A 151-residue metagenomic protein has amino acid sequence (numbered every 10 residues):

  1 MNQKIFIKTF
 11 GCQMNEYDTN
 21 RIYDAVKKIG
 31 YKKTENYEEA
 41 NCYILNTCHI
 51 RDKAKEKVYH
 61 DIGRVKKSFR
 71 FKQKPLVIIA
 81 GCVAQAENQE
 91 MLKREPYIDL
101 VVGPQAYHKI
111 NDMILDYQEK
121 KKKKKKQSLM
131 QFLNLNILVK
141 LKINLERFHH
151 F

Functional and structural regions predicted by a protein language model:
M1-F151: Proteins enriched for Cys/Gly/acidic motifs involved in redox and nucleic-acid/cofactor modification
